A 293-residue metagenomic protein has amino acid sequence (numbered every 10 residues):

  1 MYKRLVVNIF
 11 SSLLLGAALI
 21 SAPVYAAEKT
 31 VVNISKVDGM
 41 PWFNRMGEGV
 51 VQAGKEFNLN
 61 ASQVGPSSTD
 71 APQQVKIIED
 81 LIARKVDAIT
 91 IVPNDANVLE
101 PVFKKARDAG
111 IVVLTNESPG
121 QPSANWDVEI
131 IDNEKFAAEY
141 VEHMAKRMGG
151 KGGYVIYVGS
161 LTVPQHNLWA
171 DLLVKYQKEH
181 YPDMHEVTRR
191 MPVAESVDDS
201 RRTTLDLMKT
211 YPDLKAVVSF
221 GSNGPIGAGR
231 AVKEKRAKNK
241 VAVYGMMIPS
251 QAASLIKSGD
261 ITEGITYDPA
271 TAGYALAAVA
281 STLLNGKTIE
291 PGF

Functional and structural regions predicted by a protein language model:
M1-K3, A22, D87: Short intrinsically disordered, low-complexity coil segments enriched in acidic
M1-L13: Bacterial N-terminal signal peptides that target proteins for export
K3, A18, S35-K36: Short linear sequence motifs
L5-V6, P23, A27: Detector for intrinsically disordered, low-structure N-terminal pre-sequences
F10-S11, I20, I34: Intrinsically disordered, low-complexity segments enriched in Ser/Pro/Gly/Ala and basic residues
L15-Y25: C-terminal segment of classical bacterial N-terminal signal peptides
Y25-F293: A residue-level marker of the well-folded mature domains of exported/periplasmic proteins
